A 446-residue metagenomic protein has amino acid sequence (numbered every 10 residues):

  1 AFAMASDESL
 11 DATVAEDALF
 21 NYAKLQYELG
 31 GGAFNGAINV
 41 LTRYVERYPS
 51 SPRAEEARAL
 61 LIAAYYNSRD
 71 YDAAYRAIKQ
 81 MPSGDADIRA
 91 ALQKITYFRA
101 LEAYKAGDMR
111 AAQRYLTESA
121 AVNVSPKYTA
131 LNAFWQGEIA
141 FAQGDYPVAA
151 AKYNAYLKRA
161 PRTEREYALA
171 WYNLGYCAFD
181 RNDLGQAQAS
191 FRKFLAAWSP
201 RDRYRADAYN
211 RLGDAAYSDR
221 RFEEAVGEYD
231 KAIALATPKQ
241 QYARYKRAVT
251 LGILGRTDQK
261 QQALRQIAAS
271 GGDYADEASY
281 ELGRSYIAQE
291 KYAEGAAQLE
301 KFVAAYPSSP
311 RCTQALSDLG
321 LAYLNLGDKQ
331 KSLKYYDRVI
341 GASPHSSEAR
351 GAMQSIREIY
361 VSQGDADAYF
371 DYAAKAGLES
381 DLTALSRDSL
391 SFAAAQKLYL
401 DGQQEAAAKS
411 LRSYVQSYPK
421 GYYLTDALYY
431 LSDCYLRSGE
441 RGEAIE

Functional and structural regions predicted by a protein language model:
A1-E446: Acidic, polar-rich low-complexity tracts and alpha-helical solenoid repeat scaffolds
